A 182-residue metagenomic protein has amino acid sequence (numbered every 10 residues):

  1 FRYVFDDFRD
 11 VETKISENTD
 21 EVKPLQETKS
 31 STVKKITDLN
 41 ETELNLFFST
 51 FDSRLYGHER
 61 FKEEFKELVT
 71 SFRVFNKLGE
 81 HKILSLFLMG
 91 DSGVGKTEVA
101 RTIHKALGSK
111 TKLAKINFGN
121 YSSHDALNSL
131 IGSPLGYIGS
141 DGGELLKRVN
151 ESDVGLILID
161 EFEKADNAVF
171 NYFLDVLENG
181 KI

Functional and structural regions predicted by a protein language model:
F1-K29: N-terminal accessory segments that target, anchor, or regulate ATP-driven/P-loop NTPase machines and associated
E43-L84: Pre-Walker A (pre-P-loop) alpha-helix and adjacent loop at the N terminus of AAA/AAA+ ATPase modules, a conserved
F65, T97, L130, D160 (+1 more regions): Conserved RecA-like P-loop NTPase ATPase core
R73-I83, G139-R148, N179-I182: Conserved Walker
K82-I116: Walker A/P-loop
A106-G136: AAA+/P-loop NTPase substrate/partner-engagement loops
S123-L127, N150-E178: Conserved AAA+/SF3 P-loop NTPase catalytic/coupling segment centered on the Walker-B
S133-I159: Conserved alpha-helical scaffold flanking the Walker A/P-loop in AAA+ ATPase domains
